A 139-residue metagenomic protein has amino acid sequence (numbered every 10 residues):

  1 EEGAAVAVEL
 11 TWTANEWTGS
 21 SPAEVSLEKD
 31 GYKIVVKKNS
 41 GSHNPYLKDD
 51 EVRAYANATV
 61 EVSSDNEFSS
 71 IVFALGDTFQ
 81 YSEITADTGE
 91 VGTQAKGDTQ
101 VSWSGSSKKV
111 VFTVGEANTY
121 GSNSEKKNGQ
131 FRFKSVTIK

Functional and structural regions predicted by a protein language model:
E1-G31: Extracellular carbohydrate-recognition regions
A23, E28-R53: Extended, solvent-exposed, non-transmembrane regions
H43-E67, G97-V101, R132-F133: Short beta-strands within extracellular/lumenal beta-sheet-rich domains
D65-F68, L75-Y81, S107: Short proline/glycine-enriched turn/loop motifs at strand-loop junctions of beta-rich domains
I71, K134-V136: Extracellular beta-strand elements of beta-rich domains used for carbohydrate recognition/degradation or cell-matrix
A74-T99: Short, surface-exposed beta-strand/strand-loop-strand elements in extracellular ectodomains
T99-K109: Short, surface-exposed tryptophan/glycine-enriched loops that mediate extracellular molecular recognition
F112-F131: Short beta-strand-plus-loop segments that form exposed binding edges in beta-rich domains
